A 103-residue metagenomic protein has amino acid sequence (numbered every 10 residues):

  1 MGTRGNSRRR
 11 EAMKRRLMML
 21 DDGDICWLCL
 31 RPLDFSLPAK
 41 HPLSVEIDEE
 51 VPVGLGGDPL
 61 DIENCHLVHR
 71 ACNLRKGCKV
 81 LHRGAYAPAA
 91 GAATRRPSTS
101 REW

Functional and structural regions predicted by a protein language model:
M1-D34: Short, charged surface segments at domain edges that flank catalytic/cofactor-binding sites
M1-R10, A85-W103: Arg/Lys-rich, low-complexity, intrinsically disordered N-terminal tails that contact nucleic acids
G5, P59-L60, V80: Short, flexible micro-motifs
D21-D22, W27-L30, V45, H66-C72: Generic alpha-helical hydrophobic packing signal
C26-W27, L37, S100-W103: Bulky hydrophobic/aromatic packing residues
L33-L67: Histidine-centered nuclease catalytic patch
D34, C65-G91: Short Cys/His-centered divalent metal-binding micro-motifs
G56-A71, R95-W103: Short Fe-S-cluster ligation motifs
